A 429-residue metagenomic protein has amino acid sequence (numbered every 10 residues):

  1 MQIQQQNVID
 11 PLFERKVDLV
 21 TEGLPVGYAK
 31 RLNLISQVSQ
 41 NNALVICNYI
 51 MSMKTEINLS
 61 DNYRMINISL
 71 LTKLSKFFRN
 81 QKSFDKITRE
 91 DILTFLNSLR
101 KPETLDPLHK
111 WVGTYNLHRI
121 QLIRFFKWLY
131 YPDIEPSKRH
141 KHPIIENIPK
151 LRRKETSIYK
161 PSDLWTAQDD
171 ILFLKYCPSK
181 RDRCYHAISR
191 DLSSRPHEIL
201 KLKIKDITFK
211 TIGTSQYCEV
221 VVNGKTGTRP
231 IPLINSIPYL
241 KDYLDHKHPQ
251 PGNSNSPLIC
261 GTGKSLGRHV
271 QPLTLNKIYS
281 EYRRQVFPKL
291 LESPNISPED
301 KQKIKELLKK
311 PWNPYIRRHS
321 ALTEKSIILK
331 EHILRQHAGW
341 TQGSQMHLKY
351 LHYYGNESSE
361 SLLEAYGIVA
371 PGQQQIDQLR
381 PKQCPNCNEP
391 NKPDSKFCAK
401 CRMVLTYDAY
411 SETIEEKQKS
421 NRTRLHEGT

Functional and structural regions predicted by a protein language model:
Q2-L19, V26-Y28, E360-T429: C-terminal secondary-structure termini that scaffold catalytic or DNA-interacting sites
K30-R31, C47-I158: N-terminal core-binding DNA-recognition domain of tyrosine recombinases/integrases
Y131-I134, S189-T214, H332-I333: Short, charged phosphate-coordinating catalytic segments
A167-P196: Basic, Lys/Arg- and aromatic-enriched nucleic-acid-binding interface segment
K201-K241, P381-K382, T406-Y410: Conserved tyrosine-mediated DNA breakage-rejoining catalytic core shared by Y-recombinases
I234-L308: Active-site/catalytic core of tyrosine-dependent DNA strand-transfer enzymes
N276-Q336, W340, S344, N356: Short, basic (Lys/Arg/His-rich) helix/loop patches that form interaction surfaces in the mid-to-C-terminal regions
A338-Q375: Catalytic-site neighborhood detector that most strongly recognizes the C-terminal catalytic loop/helix of tyrosine
